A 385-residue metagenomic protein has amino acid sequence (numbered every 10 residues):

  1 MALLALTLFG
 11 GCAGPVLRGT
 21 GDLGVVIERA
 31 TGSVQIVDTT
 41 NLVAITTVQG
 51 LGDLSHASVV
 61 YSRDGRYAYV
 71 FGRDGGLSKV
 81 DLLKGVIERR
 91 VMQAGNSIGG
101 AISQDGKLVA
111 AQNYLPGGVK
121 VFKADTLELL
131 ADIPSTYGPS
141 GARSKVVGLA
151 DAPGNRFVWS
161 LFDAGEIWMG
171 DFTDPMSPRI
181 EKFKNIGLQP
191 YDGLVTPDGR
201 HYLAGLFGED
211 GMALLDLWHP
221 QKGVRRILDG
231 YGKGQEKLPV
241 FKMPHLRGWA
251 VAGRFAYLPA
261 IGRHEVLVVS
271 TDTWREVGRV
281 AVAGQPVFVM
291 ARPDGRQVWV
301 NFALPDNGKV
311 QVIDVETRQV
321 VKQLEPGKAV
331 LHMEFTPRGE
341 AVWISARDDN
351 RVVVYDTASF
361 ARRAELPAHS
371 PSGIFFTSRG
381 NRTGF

Functional and structural regions predicted by a protein language model:
M1-L3: Sec-dependent signal peptide recognition, specifically the positively charged N-region followed immediately by
T7, C12-F385: Predominantly soluble domains enriched in secretory-pathway, periplasmic, or organellar proteins
